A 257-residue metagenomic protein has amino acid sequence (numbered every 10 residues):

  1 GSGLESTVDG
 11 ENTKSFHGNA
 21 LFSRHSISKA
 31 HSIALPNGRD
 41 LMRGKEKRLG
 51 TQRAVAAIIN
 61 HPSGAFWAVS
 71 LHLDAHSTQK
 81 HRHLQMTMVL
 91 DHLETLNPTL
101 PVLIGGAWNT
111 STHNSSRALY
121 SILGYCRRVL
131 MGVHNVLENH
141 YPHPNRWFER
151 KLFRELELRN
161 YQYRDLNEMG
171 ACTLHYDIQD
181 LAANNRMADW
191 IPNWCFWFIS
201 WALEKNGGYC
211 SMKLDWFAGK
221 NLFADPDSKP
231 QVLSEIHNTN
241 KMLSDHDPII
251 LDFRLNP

Functional and structural regions predicted by a protein language model:
G1-W67: Structured beta-strand-rich core segments of catalytic domains in phosphoester-bond hydrolases
G3, H25-S28, N37-G38, P62-G64 (+4 more regions): Short, solvent-exposed loop/turn segments at secondary-structure junctions
E5-V8, G18, A30, R39-D40 (+4 more regions): Short catalytic/ligand-binding loop motif for oxyanion handling, primarily in non-cytosolic enzymes, centered on
K14, K47-Q52, K80-M88, P144-E149 (+2 more regions): Soluble or luminal CAZymes and related metallo-dependent hydrolases
L35-E46, L71-R82, N139-H140: Surface-exposed cleft-lining segments at the edges of enzyme active sites
R53-H61, A65-V69, R82-W108, H113-N114: His/acidic metal-ligating clusters that form di-metal
A57, L71, L251-F253: Preference for bulky hydrophobic residues occupying beta-strand positions in well-ordered beta-sheet regions
E94-L103, T110-P257: Metal-dependent phosphoester-hydrolase catalytic domains
